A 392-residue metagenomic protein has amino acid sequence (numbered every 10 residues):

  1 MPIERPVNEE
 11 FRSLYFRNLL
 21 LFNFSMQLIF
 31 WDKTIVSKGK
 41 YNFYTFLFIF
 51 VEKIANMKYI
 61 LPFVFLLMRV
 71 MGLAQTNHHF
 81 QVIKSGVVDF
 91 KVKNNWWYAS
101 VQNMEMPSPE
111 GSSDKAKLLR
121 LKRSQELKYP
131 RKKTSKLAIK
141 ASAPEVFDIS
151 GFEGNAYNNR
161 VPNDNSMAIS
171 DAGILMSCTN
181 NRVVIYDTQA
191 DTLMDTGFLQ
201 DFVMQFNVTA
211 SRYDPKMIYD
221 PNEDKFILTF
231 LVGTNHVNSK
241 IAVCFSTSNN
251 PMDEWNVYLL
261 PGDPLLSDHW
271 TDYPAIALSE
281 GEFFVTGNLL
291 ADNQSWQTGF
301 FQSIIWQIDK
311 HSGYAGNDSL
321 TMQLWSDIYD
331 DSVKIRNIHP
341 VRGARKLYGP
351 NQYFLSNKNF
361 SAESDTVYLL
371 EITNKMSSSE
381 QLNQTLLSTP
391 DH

Functional and structural regions predicted by a protein language model:
M1, E10-F16, L20-N77: Bacterial Sec-dependent N-terminal signal peptides
Q75-H392: C-terminal PAP-associated
